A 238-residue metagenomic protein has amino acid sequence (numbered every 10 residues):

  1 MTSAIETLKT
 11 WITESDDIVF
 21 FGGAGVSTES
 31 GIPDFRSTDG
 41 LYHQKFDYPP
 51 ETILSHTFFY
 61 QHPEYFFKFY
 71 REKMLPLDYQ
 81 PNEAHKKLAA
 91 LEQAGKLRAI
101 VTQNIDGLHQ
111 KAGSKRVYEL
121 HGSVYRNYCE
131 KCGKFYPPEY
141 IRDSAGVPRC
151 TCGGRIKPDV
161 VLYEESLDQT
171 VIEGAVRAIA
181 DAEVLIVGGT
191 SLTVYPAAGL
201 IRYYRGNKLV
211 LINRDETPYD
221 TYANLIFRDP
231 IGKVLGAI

Functional and structural regions predicted by a protein language model:
M1-I238: Conserved catalytic core of sirtuin-type NAD+-dependent deacylases
